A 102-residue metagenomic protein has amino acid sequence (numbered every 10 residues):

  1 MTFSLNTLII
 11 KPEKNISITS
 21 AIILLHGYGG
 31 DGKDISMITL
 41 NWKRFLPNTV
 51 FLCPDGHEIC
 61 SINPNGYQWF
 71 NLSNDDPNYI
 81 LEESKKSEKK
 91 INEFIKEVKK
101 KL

Functional and structural regions predicted by a protein language model:
F3-L102: Serine-hydrolase catalytic machinery in alpha/beta-hydrolase-like enzymes
